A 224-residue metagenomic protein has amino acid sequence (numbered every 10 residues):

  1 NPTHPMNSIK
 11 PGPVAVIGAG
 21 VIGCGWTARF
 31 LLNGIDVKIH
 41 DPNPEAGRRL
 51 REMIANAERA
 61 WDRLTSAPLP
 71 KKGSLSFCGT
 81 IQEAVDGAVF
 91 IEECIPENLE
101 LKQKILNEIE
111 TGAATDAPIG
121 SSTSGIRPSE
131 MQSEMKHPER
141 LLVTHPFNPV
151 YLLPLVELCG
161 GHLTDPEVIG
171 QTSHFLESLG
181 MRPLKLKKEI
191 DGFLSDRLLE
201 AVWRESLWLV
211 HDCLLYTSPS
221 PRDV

Functional and structural regions predicted by a protein language model:
H4-A57: NAD(P)+-binding Rossmann beta1-loop-alpha1 motif at the extreme N-terminus of oxidoreductases
I35, M181, L214: Short phosphate-binding/catalytic loops that engage adenosine nucleotides
I39-L69, L158-V168, P183, D191-L198: Rossmann-like dinucleotide-binding cores of NAD(P)H-dependent redox enzymes
L50, I54, I109, M131-Q132: Hydrophobic packing residues within well-ordered alpha-helices of enzyme cores
R63, L69-P118: Rossmann-like NAD(P)-binding element
P118-K188, F193-D196: Rossmann-fold dinucleotide-binding core
W208-V210, L214: C-terminal regulatory/interaction module of P-loop NTP-utilizing enzymes
Y216-V224: Single conserved hydrophobic/aromatic residue that forms the stacking wall/gate of nucleotide- or nucleobase-binding
